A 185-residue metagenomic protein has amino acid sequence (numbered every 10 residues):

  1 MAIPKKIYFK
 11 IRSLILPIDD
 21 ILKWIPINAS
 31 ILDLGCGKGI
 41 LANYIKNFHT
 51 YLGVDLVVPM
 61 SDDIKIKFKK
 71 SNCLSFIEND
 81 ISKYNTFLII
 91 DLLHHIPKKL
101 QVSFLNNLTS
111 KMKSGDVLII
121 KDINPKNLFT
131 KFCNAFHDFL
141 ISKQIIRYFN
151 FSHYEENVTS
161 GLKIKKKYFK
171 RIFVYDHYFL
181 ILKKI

Functional and structural regions predicted by a protein language model:
M1-A29, L34-N79, K99-L100, I119-K183: Class I (Rossmann-like) S-adenosyl-L-methionine-dependent methyltransferase catalytic domain, capturing the SAM-binding
N79, S110-K111: Short, charge-rich binding segments
L88: A conserved beta-strand element that flanks and buttresses the S-adenosyl-L-methionine
D91-L92: Short catalytic micro-motifs in class I SAM-dependent methyltransferases
I96-N107: A short, conserved alpha-helix within the catalytic core of class I
M112-V117: Short glycine-dipeptide loop
